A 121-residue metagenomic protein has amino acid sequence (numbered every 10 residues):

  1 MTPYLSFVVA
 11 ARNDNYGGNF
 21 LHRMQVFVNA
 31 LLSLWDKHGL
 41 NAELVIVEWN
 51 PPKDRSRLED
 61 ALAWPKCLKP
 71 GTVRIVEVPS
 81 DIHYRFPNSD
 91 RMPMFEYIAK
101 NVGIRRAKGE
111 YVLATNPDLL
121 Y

Functional and structural regions predicted by a protein language model:
M1-D36: N-proximal low-complexity "stem/linker" segments adjacent to membrane-targeting elements
P3-S6, L31-V47, K69-R74: Short loop->beta transition adjacent to catalytic acidic/histidine clusters or analogous donor-positioning motifs
V9-A11, M24, W35, I46 (+4 more regions): Ligand-binding pocket scaffold of soluble enzyme catalytic domains
N15, K37, E48-A63, P79-I82 (+1 more regions): A conserved acidic beta->alpha catalytic loop
S56-R106: Active-site-proximal specificity loops/subdomain of glycosyltransferases
V112: Short aromatic/hydrophobic "clamp" motif used to bind/position activated sugar donors
T115-P117: Catalytic metal- and UDP-sugar-binding loop of GT-A-like glycosyltransferases, i.e., residues flanking the conserved
